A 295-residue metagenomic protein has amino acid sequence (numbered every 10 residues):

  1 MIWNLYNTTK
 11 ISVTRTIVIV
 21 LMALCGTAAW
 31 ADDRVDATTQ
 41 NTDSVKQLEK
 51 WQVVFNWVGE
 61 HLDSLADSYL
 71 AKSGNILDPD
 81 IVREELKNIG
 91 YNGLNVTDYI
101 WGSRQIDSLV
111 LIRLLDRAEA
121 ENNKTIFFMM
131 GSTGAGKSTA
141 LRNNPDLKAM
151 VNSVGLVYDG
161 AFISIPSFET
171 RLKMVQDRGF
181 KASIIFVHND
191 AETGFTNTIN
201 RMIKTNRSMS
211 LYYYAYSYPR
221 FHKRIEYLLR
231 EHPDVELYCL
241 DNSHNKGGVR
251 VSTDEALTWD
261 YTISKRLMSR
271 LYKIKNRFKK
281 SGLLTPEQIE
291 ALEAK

Functional and structural regions predicted by a protein language model:
I2-I17: Bacterial N-terminal signal peptides that target proteins for export
T8, L24-T27: Low-complexity, intrinsically disordered/propeptide-like segments
T16-C25: Bacterial N-terminal signal peptides
A29-K295: Glycine-rich phosphate-binding loop of ATP-dependent small-molecule kinases
